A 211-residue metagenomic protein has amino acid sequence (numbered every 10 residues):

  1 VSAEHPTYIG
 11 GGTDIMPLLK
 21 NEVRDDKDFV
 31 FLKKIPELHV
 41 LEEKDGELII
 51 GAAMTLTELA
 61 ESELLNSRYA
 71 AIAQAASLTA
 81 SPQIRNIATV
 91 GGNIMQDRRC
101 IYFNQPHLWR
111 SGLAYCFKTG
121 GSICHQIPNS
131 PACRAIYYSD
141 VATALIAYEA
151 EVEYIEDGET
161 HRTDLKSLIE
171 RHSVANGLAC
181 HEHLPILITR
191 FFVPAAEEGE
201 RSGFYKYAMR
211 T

Functional and structural regions predicted by a protein language model:
V1-T211: C-terminal structural segment of proteins
